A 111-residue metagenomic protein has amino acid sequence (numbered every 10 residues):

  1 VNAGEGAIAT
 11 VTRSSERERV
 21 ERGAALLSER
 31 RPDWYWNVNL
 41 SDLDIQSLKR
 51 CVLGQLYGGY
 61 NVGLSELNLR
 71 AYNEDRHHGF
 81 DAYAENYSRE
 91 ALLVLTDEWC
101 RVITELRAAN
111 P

Functional and structural regions predicted by a protein language model:
V1-I8: Short, Lys/Arg-enriched N-terminal segments with co-localized hydrophobic residues within the first ~10-30 amino acids
A9, R13-E16, V20, N73 (+2 more regions): Intrinsic-disorder-associated interaction segments
T12-Y35: Negatively charged, low-complexity tracts enriched in Asp/Glu with abundant Ser/Thr
G23, V52-L53: Amphipathic alpha-helical interface surfaces
L26-D33, R70, N86, E105-A109: Surface-exposed polar/charged interaction patches
N39-D44: Short, solvent-exposed loop/turn elements at beta->coil junctions and helix N-caps that rim active or binding pockets
S47-R50, L56-Y83: Acidic, low-complexity, intrinsically disordered interaction modules
R89-P111: Active-site or metal-binding loop neighborhoods of secreted/extracellular toxin and effector enzymes
